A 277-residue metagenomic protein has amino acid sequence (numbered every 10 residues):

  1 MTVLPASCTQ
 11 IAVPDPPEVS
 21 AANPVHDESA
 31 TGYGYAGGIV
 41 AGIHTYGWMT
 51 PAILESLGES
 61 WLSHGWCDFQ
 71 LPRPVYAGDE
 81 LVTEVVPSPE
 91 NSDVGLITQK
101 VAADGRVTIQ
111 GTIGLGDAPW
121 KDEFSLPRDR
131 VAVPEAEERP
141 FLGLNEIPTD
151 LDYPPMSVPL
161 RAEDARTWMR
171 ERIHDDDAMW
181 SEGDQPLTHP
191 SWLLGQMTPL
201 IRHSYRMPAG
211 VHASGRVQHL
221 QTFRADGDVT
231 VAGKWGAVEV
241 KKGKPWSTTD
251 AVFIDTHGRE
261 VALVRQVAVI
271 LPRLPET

Functional and structural regions predicted by a protein language model:
M1-A12, L71, Y76-N145, H219-T277: HotDog/MaoC-like acyl-thioester-processing domains
M1-H64, A118-S214, P275-T277: Hot-dog-fold acyl-thioester-processing enzymes
E59-V75: An N-terminal domain-cap segment
